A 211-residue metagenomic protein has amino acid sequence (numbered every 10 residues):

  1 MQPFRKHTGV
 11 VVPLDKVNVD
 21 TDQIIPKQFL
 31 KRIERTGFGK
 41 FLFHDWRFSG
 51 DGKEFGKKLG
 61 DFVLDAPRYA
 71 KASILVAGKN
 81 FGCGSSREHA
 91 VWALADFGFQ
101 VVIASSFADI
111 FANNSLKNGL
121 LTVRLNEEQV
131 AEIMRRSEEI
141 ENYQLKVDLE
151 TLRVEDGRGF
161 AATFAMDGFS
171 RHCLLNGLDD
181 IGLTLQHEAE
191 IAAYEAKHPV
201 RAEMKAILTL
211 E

Functional and structural regions predicted by a protein language model:
M1-G78, G82-E211: Cytosolic catalytic domains that perform sulfur/thiol-centered chemistry
